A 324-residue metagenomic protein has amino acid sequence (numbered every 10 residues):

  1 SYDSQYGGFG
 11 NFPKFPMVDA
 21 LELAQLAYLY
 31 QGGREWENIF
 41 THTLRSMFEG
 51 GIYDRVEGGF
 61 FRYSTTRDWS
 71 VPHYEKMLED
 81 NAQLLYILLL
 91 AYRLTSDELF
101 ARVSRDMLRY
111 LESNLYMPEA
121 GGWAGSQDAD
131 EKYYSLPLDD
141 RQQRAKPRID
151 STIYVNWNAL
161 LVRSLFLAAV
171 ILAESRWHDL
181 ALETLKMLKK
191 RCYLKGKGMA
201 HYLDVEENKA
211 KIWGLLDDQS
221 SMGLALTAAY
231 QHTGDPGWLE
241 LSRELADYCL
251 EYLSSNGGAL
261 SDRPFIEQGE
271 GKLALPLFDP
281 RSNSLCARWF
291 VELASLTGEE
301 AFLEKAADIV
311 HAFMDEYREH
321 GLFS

Functional and structural regions predicted by a protein language model:
S1-S324: Glycan-recognition and catalytic cores of secretory/periplasmic carbohydrate-active enzymes
